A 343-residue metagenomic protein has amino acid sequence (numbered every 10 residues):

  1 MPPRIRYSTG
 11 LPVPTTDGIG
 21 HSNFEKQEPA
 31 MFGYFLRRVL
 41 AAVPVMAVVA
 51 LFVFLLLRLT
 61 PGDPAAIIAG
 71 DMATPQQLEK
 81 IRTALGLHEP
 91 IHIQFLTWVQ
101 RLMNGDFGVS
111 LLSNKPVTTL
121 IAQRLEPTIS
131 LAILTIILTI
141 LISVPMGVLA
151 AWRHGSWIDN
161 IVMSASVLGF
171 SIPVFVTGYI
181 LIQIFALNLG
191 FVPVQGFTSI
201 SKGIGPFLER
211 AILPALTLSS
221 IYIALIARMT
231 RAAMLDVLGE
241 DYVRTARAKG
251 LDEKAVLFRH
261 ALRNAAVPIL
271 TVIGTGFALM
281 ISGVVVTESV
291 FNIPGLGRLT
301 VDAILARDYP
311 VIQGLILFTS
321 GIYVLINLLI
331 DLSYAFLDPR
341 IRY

Functional and structural regions predicted by a protein language model:
P2-T9: Extreme N-terminal basic, low-complexity initiation segments that serve as generic localization/processing leaders
P14-A30: Short, Lys/Arg-enriched N-terminal segments with co-localized hydrophobic residues within the first ~10-30 amino acids
Q27, H88-V144: An internal, D/E-rich "acidic patch" concept
F32-Y34, A122-D159, V174, S201-Y343: Alpha-helical transmembrane segments of integral membrane proteins, especially multi-pass inner/plasma-membrane
V45-L96, L189-R210: Hydrophobic alpha-helical transmembrane segments of membrane transport/permease proteins and related membrane-embedded
F52-L59, E89, Q100, S164-Q195 (+1 more regions): Membrane-water interface segments at the C-terminal ends of transmembrane alpha-helices in multi-pass inner-membrane
A73-D106, I212, V243, N292-D302: Short hydrophobic, aromatic-rich alpha-helical segments embedded in or entering the lipid bilayer of multi-pass
R82-I91, D106-V117, F197-A211, L218 (+1 more regions): Membrane-interfacial helix-loop-helix junctions in multi-pass membrane proteins
